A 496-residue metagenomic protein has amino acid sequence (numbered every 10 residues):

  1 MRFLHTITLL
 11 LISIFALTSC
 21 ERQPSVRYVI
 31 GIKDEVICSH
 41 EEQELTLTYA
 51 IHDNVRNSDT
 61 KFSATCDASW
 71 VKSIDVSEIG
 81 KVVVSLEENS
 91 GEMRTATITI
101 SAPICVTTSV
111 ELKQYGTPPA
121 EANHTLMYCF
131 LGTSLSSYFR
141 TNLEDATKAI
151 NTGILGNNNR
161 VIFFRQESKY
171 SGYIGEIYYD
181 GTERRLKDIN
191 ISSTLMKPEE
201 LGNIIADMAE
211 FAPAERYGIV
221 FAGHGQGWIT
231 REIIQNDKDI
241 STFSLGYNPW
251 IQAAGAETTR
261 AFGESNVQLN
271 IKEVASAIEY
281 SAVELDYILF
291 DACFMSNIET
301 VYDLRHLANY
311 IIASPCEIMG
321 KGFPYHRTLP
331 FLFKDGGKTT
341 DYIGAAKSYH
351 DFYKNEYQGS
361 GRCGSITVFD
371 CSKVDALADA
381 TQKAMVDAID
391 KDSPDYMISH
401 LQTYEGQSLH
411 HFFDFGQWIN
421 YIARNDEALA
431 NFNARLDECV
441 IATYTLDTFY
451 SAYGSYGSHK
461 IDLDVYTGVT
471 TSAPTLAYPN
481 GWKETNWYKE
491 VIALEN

Functional and structural regions predicted by a protein language model:
M1-F3, L10-I37, C105-E121: Bacterial Sec-dependent N-terminal signal peptides
P24, Y28-S63: Solvent-exposed, low-complexity, repeat-rich "mucin-like" stalks and linkers
I51-V83: Surface-exposed binding patches on compact interaction domains or structured appendages
K81-T95: Extracellular/luminal low-complexity segments enriched in Ser/Thr/Pro
E92-I104: A short beta-strand micro-motif common to beta-rich folds, especially ectodomain repeats
T117-E215: N-terminal extension/subdomain marker
R165-T182, S193-S281, A292-C293, I298 (+1 more regions): Catalytic-core segments of thiol-dependent peptidases
G181, S244-N496: Terminal, contiguous helix-loop blocks that mediate binding/assembly
